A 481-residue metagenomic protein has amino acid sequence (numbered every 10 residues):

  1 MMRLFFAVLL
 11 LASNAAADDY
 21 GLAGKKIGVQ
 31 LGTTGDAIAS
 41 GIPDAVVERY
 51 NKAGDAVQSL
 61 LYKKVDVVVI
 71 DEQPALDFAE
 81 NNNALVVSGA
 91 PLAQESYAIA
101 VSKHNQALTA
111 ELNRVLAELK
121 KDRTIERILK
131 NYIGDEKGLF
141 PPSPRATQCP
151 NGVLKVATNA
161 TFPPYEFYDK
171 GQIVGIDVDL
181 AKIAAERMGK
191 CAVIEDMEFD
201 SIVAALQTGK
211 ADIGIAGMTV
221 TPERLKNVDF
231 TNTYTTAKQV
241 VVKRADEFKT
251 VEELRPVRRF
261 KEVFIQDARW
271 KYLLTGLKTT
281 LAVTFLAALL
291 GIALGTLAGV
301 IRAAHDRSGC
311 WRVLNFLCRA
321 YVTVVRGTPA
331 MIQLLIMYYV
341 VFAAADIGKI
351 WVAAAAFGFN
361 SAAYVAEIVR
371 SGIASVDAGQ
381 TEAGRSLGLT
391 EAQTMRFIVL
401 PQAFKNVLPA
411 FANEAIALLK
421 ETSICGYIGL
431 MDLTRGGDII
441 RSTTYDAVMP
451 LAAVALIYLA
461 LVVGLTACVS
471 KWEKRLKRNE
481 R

Functional and structural regions predicted by a protein language model:
M1-K26, K120-V193, F248-I265: N-terminal hydrophobic or amphipathic helices and topogenic motifs
D18-L22, E72-Q94, K103, T147 (+4 more regions): Acidic, polar ligand-binding/catalytic clefts
Y20, T33-G41, G54-Y62, Q73-D77 (+10 more regions): Solvent-exposed, polar/charged alpha-helical surfaces in well-ordered, non-transmembrane soluble domains, broadly
G21, K26-V29, D36, I42-S59 (+3 more regions): Extracytoplasmic small-molecule ligand-binding "clamshell" domains of the periplasmic binding protein/Venus flytrap
G28, A75, A181, A185 (+2 more regions): Small-residue (primarily alanine) positions within well-ordered alpha-helices, especially packing/interaction faces
N51-K52, D71, E198, P329 (+1 more regions): Short loop/turn segments at beta->alpha junctions
E95-V115, Q239-T250, K261, Q266: A bilobed periplasmic-binding-protein/Venus flytrap-type ligand-binding module shared by bacterial periplasmic
R255-R481: Transmembrane alpha-helices and adjacent helix-loop boundaries
